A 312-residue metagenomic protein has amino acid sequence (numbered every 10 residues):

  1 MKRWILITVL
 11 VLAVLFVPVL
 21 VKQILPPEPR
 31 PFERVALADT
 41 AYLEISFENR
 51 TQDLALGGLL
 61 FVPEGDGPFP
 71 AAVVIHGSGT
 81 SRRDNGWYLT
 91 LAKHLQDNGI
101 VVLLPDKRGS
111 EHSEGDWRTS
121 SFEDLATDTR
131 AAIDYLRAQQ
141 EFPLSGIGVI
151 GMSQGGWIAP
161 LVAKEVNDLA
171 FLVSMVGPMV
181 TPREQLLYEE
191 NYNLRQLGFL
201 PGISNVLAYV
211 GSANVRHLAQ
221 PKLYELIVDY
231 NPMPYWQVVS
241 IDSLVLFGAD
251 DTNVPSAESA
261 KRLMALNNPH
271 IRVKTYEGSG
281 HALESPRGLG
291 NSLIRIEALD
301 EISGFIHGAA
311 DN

Functional and structural regions predicted by a protein language model:
P27-E28, N167-R216: Hydrolase active-site cap/lid region
P27-G65: N-terminal cap/lid segment of alpha/beta-hydrolase-fold proteins
S81-A92, K107, A257: The serine-hydrolase catalytic nucleophile loop
A92-H112: Conserved alpha/beta-hydrolase
T119-Q140: Alpha/beta-hydrolase active-site loop
V239, V245-F247: Short beta-strand/loop motif that positions the catalytic acidic residue of the alpha/beta-hydrolase fold
I241, P255-A265: Short alpha-helix in the alpha/beta-hydrolase fold that links the catalytic acid
S279-L283, G288-N312: Catalytic active-site module of serine/aspartate enzymes centered on a nucleophile-bearing elbow/loop
